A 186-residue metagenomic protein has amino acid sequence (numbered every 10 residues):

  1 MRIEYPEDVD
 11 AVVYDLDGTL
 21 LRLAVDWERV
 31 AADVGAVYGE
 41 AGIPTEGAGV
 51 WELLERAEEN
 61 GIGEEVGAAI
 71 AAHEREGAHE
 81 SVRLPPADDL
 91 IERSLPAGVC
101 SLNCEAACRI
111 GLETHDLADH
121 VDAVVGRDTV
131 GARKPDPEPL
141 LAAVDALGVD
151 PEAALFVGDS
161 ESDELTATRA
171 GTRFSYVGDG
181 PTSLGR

Functional and structural regions predicted by a protein language model:
M1-A48: Active-site neighborhood of HAD-like aspartate-dependent phosphohydrolases
M1-D10, D89, L95, R109-R186: Asp-based, Mg2+/Mn2+-dependent phosphohydrolase catalytic module
L21, A107-I110: Conserved alpha/beta-hydrolase "acid-adjacent" motif
R22-L23, V99-C100, G158-D159: Small/polar loops that bind or transfer phosphate-bearing groups
A24, L102, G178-G180: Short secondary-structure boundary segments
A24-W27, L84, D136-P137, T168: Conserved strand-to-helix beginnings and helix N-cap segments that scaffold or border functional pockets
V30-P85: A metal-dependent, Asp-based hydrolase signature
R75-V99, C104-A106: Short, acidic loop-to-helix structural element flanking the phosphoryl-transfer center in phosphate-processing enzymes
